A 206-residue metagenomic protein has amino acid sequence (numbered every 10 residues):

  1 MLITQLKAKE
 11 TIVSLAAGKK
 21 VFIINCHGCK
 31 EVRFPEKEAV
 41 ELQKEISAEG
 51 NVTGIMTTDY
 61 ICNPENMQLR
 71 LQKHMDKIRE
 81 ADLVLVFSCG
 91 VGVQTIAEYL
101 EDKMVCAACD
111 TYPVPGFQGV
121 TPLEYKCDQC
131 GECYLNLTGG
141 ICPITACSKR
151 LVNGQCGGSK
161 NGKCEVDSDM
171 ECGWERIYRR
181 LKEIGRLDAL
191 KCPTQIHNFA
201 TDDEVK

Functional and structural regions predicted by a protein language model:
M1-C62, L71-V84, E98-L137, I141-K206: Iron-sulfur (Fe-S) cluster-binding modules
V86-G90: N-terminal glycine-rich "phosphate-gripper" loop used for MgATP/nucleotide binding and carboxylate activation
G92-T95: Short, well-ordered alpha-helical microsegments
